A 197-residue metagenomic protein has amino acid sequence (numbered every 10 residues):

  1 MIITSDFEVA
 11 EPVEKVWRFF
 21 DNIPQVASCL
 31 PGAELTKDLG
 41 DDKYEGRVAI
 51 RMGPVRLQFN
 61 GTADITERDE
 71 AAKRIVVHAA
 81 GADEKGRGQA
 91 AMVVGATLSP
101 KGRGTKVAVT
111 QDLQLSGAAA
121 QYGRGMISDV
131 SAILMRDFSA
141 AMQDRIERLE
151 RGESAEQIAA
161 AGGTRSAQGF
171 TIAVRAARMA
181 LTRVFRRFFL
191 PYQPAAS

Functional and structural regions predicted by a protein language model:
M1-K43, R47, R51-G53, G163-S197: Hydrophobic ligand-binding cavity/cleft-lining segments
I2-D6, K43, Q58-N60, R74 (+2 more regions): Intrinsic-disorder/low-complexity, polar/charged segments enriched in Ser/Thr/Lys/Arg/Asp/Glu/Gln
I3-V9, V48, A63-I65, V94-A96 (+1 more regions): A structural signal for short, well-ordered beta-strand segments
P12, D41, E70-A71, K101-R103: Short strand-connecting beta-turns/loops that link adjacent beta-strands
V16-F20, V26, I65, V109 (+1 more regions): Hydrophobic pocket/interface hotspot
D38-G81, A196: Glycine-rich portal/gate segments that line the openings of hydrophobic small-molecule binding cavities
E67, G81-V130: Beta-strand/loop substructures that line and gate deep hydrophobic ligand-binding cavities in soluble
A118-E156: A conserved amphipathic terminal alpha-helix motif
